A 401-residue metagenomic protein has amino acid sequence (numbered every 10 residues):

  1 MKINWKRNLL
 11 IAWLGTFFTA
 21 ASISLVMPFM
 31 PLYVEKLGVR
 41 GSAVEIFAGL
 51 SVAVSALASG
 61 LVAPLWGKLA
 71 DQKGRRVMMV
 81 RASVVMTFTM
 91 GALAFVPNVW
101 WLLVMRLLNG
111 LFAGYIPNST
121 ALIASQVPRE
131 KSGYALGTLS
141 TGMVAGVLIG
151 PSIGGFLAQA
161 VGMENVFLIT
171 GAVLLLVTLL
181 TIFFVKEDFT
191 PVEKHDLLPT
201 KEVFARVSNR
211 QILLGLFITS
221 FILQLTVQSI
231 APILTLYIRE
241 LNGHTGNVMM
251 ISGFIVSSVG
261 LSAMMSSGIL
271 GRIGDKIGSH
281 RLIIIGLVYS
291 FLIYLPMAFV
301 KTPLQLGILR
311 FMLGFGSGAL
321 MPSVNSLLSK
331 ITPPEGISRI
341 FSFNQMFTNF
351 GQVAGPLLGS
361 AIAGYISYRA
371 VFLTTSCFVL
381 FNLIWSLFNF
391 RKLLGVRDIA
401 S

Functional and structural regions predicted by a protein language model:
M1-K6, E187-L216, S401: Juxtamembrane intracellular "pre-TM" segments in multi-pass secondary transporters
F29-E45, I233-M250: Short amphipathic helix-loop junctions that connect adjacent transmembrane helices in Major Facilitator Superfamily/SLC
L50-W66, S257-I269: Central cavity-lining transmembrane alpha-helices of secondary-active solute carriers, predominantly the Major
G60-P97, G274-H280: Conserved MFS/SLC helix-loop-helix module at the cytosolic interface between two early adjacent transmembrane helices
T89, W100-L108, I293, L304-M312: Paired small-residue
M105-M143, L327: Cytoplasmic helix-loop-helix junction between adjacent transmembrane helices in 12-TM secondary transporters
V166-F183, F372-F388: Symmetry-related core transmembrane helices of the 12-TM Major Facilitator Superfamily/SLC fold
T181-H195, F388-I399: Helix-loop junctions on the cytosolic side of multi-pass membrane transporters, especially the intracellular loop
